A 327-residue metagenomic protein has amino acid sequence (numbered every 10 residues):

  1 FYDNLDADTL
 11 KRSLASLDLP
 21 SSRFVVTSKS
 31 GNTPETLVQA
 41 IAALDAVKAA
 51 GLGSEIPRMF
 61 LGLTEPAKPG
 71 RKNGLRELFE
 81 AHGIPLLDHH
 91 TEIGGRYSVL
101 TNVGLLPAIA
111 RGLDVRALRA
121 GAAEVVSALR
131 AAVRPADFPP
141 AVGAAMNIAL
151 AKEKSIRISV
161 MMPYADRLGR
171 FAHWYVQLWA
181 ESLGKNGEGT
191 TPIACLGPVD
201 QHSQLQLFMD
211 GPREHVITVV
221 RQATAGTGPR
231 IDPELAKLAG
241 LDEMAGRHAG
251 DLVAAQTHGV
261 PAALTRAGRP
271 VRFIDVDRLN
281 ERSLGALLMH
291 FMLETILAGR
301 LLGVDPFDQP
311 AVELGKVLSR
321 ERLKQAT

Functional and structural regions predicted by a protein language model:
F1-F24, N32: Glycine-rich oxoanion-binding loops at beta->alpha junctions
D3-K11, K68-P69, P198-D200, L279: Short acidic loop-to-helix transition motifs that present clustered carboxylates
K29-T33, P66, A225: Short glycine-rich anion-binding loops that position phosphate/pyrophosphate groups of nucleotides and phosphorylated
T33-A40: Glycine/threonine-rich flexible loop motifs
A49-T218, A311-T327: Active-site phosphate/pyrophosphate-binding segments
P85-E92, L241-A245, G303-V304: Short beta-alpha connecting loops at secondary-structure transitions that line or flank enzyme active sites
I193-R278: Helicase-primase coupling helices
A286-L288, L293-T327: Generic C-terminus detector
